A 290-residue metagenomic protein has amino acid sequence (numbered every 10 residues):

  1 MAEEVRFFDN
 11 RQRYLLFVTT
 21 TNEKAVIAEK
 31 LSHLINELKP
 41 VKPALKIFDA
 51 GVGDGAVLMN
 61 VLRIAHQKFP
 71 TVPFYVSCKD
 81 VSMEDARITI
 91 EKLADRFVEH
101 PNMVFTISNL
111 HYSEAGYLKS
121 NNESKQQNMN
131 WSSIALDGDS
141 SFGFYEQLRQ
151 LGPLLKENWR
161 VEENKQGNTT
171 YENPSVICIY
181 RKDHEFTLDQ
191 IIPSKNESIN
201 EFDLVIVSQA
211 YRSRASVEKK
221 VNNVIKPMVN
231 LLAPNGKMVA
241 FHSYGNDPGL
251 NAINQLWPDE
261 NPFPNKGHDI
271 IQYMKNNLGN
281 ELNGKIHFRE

Functional and structural regions predicted by a protein language model:
M1-K42: Class I SAM-dependent methyltransferase Rossmann-like catalytic core, especially the SAM/SAH-binding loop
K42-A56, S77: Conserved class I S-adenosyl-L-methionine
G53, S82-M83, L110-S113, S243-P248 (+1 more regions): Short "lid" loop at the C-terminus of a central beta-strand within the Rossmann-like core of SAM-dependent
N60-N200, G279-L282: Class I S-adenosyl-L-methionine-dependent methyltransferase module
E197-I199, K219-P234: A short glycine-rich, Lys/Arg-flanked "PGG" loop and its adjoining helix->strand segment in the class I
V205-I206: Hydrophobic beta-strand segment of the Class I
N235-S243: Conserved beta-strand signature within the Rossmann-like core of class I S-adenosyl-L-methionine
N251-R289: Conserved Class I S-adenosyl-L-methionine
